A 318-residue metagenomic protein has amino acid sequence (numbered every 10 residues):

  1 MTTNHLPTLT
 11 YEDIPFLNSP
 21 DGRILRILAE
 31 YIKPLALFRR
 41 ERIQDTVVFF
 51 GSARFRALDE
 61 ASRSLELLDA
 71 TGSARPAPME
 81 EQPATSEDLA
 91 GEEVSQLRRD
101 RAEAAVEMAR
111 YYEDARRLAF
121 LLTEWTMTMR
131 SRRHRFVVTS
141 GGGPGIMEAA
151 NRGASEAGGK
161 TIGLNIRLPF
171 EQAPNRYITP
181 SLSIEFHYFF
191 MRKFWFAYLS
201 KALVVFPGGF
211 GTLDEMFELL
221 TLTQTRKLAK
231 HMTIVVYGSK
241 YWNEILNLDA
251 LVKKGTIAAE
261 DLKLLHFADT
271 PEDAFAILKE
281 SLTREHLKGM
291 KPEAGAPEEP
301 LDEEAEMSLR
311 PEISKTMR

Functional and structural regions predicted by a protein language model:
T3-T8, I14-L164: Glycine-rich beta-alpha loop segments
I27, R117, L121, A149 (+4 more regions): Alpha-helical scaffold segments in soluble metabolic enzymes
R39-R42, M129-R133, S155, N175-I178 (+3 more regions): Solvent-exposed alpha-helices and their adjacent loops that cap or buttress functional pockets in soluble metabolic
S64-L67, S155-E156, E218-T223, A250-K253 (+1 more regions): Short, solvent-exposed amphipathic alpha-helical segments in soluble enzyme and RNA/protein-processing domains
H134-V137, K230-T233, L262-L265: Residue-level recognition of the N-termini of beta-strands and the immediately preceding loop/turn
T139-F206, F210, F217: Phosphate/pyrophosphate-binding betaalpha-module
G158-E171, F206-P207, L220-E244, A259-E260: Short, acidic/small-residue loops that bind anionic groups at enzyme active sites
V236-R318: C-terminal functional extensions of proteins
